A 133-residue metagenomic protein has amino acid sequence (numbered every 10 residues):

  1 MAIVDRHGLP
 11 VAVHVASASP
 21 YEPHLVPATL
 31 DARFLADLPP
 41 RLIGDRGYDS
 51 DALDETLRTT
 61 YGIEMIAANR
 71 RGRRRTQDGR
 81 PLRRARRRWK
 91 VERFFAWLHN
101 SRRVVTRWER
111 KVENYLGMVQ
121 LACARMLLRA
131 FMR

Functional and structural regions predicted by a protein language model:
M1, A12, F95-A96, L116-Q120: Conserved, well-structured core segments
M1-P10, S19: Short conserved beta-strand segments at catalytic cores or DNA/RNA-binding microdomains of nucleic-acid binding
G8, E92, L121: A residue-level signal for conserved active-site and pocket-lining positions in enzyme catalytic cores
P10-V13, V105-T106: Short small-residue beta-strand/loop micro-motif enriched in glycine and branched aliphatics
A12-V15, P23-V26, L53-T56, M132-R133: A short secondary-structure junction signal
H14-A36, R41: Active-site beta-loop-alpha junctions of metal-dependent nucleic acid enzymes, especially the RNase H-like/DDE
S19, D37-K111: Helix-centered, glycine/charged polyanion-binding patches within enzymatic domains that contact phosphate-containing
M118-R133: Charged phosphate-binding loop/patch that engages nucleotide di/tri-phosphates or the phosphate backbone of nucleic
